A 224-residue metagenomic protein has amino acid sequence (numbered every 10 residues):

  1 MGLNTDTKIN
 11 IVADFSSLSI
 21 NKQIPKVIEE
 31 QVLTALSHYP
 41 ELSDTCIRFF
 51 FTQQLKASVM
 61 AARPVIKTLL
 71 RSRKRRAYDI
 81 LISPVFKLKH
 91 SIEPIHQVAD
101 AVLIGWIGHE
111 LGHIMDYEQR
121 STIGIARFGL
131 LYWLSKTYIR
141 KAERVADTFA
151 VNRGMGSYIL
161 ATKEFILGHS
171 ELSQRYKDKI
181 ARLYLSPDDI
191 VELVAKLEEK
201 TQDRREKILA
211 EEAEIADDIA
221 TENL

Functional and structural regions predicted by a protein language model:
M1-R75: A metal-dependent hydrolase signature that marks the N-terminal structural subdomain at the beginning of catalytic folds
K22, K26, Q97-V98, V102 (+1 more regions): Soluble non-cytosolic domains of exported or imported proteins
A61-D100, Y117: Active-site scaffold of zinc-dependent metalloenzymes
Q97-M115: Short alpha-helix carrying the canonical HExxH Zn2+-binding catalytic motif
A101, D116-R144: Post-HEXXH active-site segment of zinc metalloproteases
G112, T148-V151, E164: A broadly conserved amphipathic alpha-helix scaffold signal in soluble, globular proteins
I139-G156: An active-site-proximal "capping" alpha-helix that borders the catalytic cofactor pocket
M155-L224: Long, well-structured alpha-helical subdomains associated with metal-dependent extracellular/ecto-lumenal hydrolases
